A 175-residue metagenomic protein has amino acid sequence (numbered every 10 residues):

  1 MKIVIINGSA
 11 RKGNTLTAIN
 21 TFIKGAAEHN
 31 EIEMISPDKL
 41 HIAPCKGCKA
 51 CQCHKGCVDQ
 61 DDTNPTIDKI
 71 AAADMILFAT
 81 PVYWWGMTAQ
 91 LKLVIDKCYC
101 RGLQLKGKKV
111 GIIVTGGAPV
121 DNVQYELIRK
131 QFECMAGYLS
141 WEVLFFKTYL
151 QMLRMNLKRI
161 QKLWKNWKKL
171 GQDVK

Functional and structural regions predicted by a protein language model:
M1-A79, Y83-R101, G137-K147, K158-K175: N-terminal beta1-alpha1-beta2 submodule of the flavodoxin-like/Rossmannoid cofactor-binding fold
K106-F146: Short, glycine-/small-residue-rich phosphate/pyrophosphate-handling segment
T115-P119, Q151-N156: A short acidic, helix-capping loop that chelates divalent metal ions and anchors anionic groups
N122-Y125, M155-R159: Short, solvent-exposed loop/turn segments at secondary-structure boundaries
